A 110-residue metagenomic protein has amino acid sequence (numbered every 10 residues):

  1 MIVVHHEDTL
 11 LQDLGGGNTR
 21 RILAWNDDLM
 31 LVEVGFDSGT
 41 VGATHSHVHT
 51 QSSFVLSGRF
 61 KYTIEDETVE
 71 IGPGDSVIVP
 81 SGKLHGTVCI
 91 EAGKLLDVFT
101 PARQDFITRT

Functional and structural regions predicted by a protein language model:
M1-D28, T108-R109: A short, N-terminal "cap"/entry segment at the start of jelly-roll beta-barrel domains of the cupin/DSBH fold
V32-S46: Conserved short histidine dyad/triad with adjacent acidic residue
V41-G42, K61, V77, S81-G86: Histidine-centered metal-chelating micro-motifs
H47-H49, D75-S76: Amphipathic, hydrophobic secondary-structure cores in small proteins
H49-F60, E65: Glycine- and acidic-residue-biased ligand/ion/polar-headgroup-sensing regions
L56-S57, G72-P73, E91: A cytosolic small-molecule/anion-sensing beta-strand core signal
D66-S81: Short acidic-glycine-tyrosine-enriched beta hairpin
S81-D105: Ligand-binding loop in jelly-roll beta-barrel domains
